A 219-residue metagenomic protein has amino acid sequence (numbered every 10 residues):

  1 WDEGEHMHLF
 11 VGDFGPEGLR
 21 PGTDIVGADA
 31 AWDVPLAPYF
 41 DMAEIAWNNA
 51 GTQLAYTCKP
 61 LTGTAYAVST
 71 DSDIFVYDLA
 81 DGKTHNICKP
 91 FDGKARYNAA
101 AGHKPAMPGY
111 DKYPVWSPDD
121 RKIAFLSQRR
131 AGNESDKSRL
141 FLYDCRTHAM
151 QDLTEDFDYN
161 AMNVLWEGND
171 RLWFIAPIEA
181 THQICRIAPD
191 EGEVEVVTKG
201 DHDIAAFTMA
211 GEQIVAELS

Functional and structural regions predicted by a protein language model:
W1-F10, G27-M42, T57-F75, N86-K112 (+5 more regions): A flexible loop/linker signature enriched in serine peptidases of the S9 family
E5-P21: Blade/loop signatures of beta-propeller domains
F14-E17, D78-G82, D144-H148, A188-G192: Short loop/turn segments that connect beta-strands within beta-propeller blades
R20-T23, H85, Q151, E195: A structural motif specific to WD40 beta-propellers
N49-A50, P118-D119, E167-N169, M209-G211: Residue-level detector of Asp-centered blade-edge/turn motifs that repeat once per structural unit in beta-propeller
L54, D120-A124, L153, R171-F174 (+1 more regions): Hydrophobic beta-strand positions that form the internal "hydrophobic ladder" of WD40/Gbeta-like beta-propeller blades
